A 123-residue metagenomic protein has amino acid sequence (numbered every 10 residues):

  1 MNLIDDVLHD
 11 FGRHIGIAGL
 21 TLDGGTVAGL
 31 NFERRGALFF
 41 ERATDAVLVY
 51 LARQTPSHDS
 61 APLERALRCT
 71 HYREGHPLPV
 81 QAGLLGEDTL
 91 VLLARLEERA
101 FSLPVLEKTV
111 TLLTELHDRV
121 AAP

Functional and structural regions predicted by a protein language model:
M1-A37, G75-P77, L85: Charge-rich, low-complexity N-terminal segments
N2-D6, S60-A61, P104: Generic alpha-helical secondary structure signal
F11-H14, A61-R68, E107-L113: Short, Φ-rich (hydrophobic/aromatic) sequence segments
V27-A28, V47, T89-L90: Hydrophobic residues embedded in beta-strands of well-ordered beta-sheets
L30, R35-P62: The feature represents the first ordered module of a protein
Y50-G86: Short, internal acidic amphipathic alpha-helical interface segments that mediate docking to partner proteins
P79-A82, E87-V110, E115-P123: Well-ordered alpha/beta subsegment
